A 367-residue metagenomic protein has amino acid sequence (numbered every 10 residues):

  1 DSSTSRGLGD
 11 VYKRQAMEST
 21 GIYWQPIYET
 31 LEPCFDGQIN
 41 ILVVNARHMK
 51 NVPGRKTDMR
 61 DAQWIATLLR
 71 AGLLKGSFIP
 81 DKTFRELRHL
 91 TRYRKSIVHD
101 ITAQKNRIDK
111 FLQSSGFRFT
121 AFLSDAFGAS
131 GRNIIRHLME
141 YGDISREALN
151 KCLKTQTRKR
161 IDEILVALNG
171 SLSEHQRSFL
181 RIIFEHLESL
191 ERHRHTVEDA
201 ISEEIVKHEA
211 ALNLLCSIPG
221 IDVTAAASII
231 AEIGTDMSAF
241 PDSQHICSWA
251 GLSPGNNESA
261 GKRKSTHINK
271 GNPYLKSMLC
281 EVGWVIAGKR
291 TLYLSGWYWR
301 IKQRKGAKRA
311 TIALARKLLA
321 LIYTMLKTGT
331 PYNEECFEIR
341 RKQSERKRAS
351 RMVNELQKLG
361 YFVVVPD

Functional and structural regions predicted by a protein language model:
D1-Y12: Single conserved hydrophobic/aromatic residue that forms the stacking wall/gate of nucleotide- or nucleobase-binding
D10-D367: A detector of single, family-specific signature residues that are central to catalytic or substrate-handling motifs
